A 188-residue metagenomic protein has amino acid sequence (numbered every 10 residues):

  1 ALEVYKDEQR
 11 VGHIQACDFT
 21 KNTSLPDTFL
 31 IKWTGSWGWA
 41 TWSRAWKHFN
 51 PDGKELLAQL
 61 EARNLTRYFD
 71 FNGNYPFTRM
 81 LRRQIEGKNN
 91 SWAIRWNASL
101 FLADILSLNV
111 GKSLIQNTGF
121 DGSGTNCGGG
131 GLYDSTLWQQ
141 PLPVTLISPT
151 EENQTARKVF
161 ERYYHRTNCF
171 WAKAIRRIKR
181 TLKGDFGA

Functional and structural regions predicted by a protein language model:
A1-A188: An acidic/histidine-cluster motif and surrounding catalytic segment that typifies divalent-metal-assisted enzyme active
